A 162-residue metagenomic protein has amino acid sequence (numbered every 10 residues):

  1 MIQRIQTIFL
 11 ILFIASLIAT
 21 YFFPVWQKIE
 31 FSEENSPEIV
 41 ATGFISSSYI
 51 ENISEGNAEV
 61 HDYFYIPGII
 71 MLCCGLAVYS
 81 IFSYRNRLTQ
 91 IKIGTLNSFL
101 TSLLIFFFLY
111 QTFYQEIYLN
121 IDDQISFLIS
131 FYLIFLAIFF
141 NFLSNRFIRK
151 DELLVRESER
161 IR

Functional and structural regions predicted by a protein language model:
M1-I14, L88-T95: Alpha-helical transmembrane segments and their helix-start/interface "positive-inside/aromatic belt" motifs in integral
T7-L17, I70-C73, S98, F131-I134: Residues within membrane-spanning alpha-helices of integral membrane proteins, especially the hydrophobic core/packing
I11-V25, L96-I105: Hydrophobic alpha-helical membrane-insertion segments
I14-G68: Interfacial loop at the N-terminal end of multi-pass membrane proteins
E30-N52, Q90-I91, T101, F107-D122: Intrinsic, low-complexity terminal and presequence regions
F64-S80: Hydrophobic alpha-helical transmembrane segments
V78-I91: Juxtamembrane helix-break-helix junctions at the cytosolic face of small multi-pass alpha-helical membrane proteins
L103-R162: Alpha-helical transmembrane segments of multi-pass integral membrane proteins, characterized by long hydrophobic
